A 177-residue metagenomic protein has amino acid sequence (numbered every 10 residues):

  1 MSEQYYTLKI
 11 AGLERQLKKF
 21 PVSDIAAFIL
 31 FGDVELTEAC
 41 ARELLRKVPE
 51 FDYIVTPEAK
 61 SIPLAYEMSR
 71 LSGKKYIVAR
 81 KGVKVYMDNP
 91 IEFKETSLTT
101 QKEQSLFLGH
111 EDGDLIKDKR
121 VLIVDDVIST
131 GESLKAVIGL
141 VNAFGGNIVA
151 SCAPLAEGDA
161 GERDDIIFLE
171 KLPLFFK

Functional and structural regions predicted by a protein language model:
M1-F51: Active-site-facing substrate-recognition patch
S2, K135-K177: PRPP-dependent phosphoribosyltransferase catalytic core
F51-E58: Short glycine-rich phosphate-binding loop at a beta-alpha junction
D52, K119, V149: Conserved acidic residues
E58-L64, T130: Gly/Ser/Thr-rich loops at beta-strand to alpha-helix junctions that form or flank small-molecule/cofactor-binding
P63-S72, I138: Short Gly/Thr/Asp-enriched flexible loops that form oxyanion-binding sites at enzyme active sites
L71-G73, F93-L98, I167-E170: Short, hinge-like loop/turn segments at secondary-structure boundaries
Y76-V121: Short, glycine/charge-rich flexible loops or terminal/linker lids adjacent to PRPP-binding catalytic cores
